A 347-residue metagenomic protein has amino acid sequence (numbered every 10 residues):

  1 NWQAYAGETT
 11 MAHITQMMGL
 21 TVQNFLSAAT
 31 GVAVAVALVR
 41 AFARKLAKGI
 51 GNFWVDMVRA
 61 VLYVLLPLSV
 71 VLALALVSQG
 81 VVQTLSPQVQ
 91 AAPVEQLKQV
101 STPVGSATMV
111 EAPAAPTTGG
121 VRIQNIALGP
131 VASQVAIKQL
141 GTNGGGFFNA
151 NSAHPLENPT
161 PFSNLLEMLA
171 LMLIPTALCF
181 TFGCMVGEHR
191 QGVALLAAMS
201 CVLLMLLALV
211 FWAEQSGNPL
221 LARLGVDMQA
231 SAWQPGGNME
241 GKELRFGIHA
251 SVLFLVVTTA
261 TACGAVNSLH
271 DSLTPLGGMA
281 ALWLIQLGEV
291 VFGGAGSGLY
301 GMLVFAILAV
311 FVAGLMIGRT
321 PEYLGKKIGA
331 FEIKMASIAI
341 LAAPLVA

Functional and structural regions predicted by a protein language model:
N1-A347: Membrane-proximal intracellular helices of multi-pass ion channels
